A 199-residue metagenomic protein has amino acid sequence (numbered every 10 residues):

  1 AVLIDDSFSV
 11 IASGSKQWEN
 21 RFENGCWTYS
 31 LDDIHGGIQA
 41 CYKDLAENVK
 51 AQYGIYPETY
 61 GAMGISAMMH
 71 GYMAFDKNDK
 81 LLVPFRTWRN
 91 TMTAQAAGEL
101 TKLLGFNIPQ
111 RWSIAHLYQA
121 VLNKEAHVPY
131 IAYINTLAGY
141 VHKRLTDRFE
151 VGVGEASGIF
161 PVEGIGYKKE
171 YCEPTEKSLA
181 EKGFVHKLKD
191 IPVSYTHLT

Functional and structural regions predicted by a protein language model:
A1-V83, G98, Y130, E181-D190: N-terminal glycine/serine-rich phosphate-binding loop of ATP-dependent small-molecule kinases, especially carbohydrate
R86: Acidic, His- and aromatic-enriched active-site or binding-groove loops in soluble protein domains that engage sugars
N90: Carbohydrate-associated surface elements
T93: Gly/Ser-rich phosphate-binding catalytic loop and adjacent alpha/beta segment that cradle a phosphoryl group at enzyme
T101: Phosphate- and other anionic-substrate recognition elements at nucleic-acid/protein interfaces
L104-L198: Gly/Ser/Thr-rich active-site cleft segment
